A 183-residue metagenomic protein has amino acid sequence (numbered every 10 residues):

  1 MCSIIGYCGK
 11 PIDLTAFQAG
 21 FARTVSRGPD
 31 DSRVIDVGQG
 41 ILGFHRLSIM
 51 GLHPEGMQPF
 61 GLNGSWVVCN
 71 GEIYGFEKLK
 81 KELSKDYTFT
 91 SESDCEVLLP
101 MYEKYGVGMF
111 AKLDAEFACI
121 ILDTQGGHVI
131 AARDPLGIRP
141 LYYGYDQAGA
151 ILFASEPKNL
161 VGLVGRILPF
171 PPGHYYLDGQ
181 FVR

Functional and structural regions predicted by a protein language model:
M1-R183: Cysteine-centered catalytic environments shared across enzyme families
